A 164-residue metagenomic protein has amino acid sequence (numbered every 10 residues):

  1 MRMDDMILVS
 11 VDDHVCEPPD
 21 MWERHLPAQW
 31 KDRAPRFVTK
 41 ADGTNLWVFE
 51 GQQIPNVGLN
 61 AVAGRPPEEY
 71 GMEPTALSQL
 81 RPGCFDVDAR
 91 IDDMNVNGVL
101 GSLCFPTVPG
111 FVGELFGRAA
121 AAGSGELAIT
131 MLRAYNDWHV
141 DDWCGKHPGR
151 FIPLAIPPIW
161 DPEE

Functional and structural regions predicted by a protein language model:
M1-E164: Helix-coil boundary/capping segments in enzymes
